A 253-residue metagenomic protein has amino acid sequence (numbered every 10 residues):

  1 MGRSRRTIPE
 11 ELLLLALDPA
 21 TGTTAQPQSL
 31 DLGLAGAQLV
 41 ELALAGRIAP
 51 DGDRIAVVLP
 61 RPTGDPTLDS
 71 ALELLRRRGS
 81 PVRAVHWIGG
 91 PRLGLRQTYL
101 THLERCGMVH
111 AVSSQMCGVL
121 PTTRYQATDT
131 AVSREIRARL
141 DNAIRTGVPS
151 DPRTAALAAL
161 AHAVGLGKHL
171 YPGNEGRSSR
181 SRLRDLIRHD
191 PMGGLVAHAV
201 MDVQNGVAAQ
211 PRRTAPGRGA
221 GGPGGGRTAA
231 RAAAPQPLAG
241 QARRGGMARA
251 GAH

Functional and structural regions predicted by a protein language model:
M1-P91, A209-R218, G222-A252: Short, amphipathic alpha-helical interface elements at domain boundaries that mediate macromolecular binding
L44, E104-R105: Short, well-ordered loop/turn elements at secondary-structure boundaries
G52-I55, S113-G118: Short, Lys/Arg-rich nucleic-acid/phosphate-binding segment
L59-T98, R105, G118-L157, G167: Short, amphipathic alpha-helical interaction segments positioned at domain boundaries
R124-H253: Glycine-rich, aromatic-bearing surface loops/beta-hairpins
